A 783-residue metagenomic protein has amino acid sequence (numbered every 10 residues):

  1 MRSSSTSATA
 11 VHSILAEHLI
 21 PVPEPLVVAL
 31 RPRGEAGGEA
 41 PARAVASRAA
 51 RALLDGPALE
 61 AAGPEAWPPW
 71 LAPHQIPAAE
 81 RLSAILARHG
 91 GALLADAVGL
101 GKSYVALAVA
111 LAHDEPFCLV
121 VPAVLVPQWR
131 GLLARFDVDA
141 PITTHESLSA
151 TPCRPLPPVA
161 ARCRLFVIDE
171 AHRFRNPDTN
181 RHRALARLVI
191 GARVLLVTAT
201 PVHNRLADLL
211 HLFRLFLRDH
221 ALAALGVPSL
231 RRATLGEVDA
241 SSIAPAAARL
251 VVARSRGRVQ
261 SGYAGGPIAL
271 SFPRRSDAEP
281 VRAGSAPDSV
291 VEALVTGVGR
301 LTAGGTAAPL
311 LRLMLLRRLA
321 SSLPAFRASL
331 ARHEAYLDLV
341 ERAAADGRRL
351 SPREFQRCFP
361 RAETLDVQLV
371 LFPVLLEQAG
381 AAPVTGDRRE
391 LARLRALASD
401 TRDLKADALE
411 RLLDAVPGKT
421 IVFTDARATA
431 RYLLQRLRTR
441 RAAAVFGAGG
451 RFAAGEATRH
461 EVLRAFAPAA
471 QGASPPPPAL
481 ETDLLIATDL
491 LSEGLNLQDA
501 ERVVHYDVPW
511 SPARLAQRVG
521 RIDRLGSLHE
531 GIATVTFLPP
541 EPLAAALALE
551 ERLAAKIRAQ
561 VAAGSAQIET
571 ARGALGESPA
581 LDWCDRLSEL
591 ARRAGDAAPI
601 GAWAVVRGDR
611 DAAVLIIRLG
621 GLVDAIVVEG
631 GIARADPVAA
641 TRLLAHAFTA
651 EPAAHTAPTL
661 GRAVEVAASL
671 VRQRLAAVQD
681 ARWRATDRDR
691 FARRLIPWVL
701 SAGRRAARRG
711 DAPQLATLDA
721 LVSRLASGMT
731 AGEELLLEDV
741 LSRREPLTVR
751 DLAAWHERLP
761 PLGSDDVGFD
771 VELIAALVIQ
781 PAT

Functional and structural regions predicted by a protein language model:
R2-G91, R164: Charged, low-complexity
I14-L15, L19-P23, G34-P41, A52 (+1 more regions): C-terminal accessory region of SF2 helicases/translocases
S47-P73, E80, G90, K102-L107 (+4 more regions): SF2 helicase/translocase NTPase motor core, specifically the RecA-like lobe 1 inter-motif segment between Walker
G63-L71, A97, V105, V109 (+8 more regions): Conserved Helicase C-terminal RecA-like lobe
R88-A92, E115, R193, G418-K419 (+1 more regions): Pre-Walker A (Motif I) flank of P-loop NTPase domains
I142-F174, D178-G191, L196-A199, L215-F359 (+2 more regions): Inter-lobe coupling linker of SF2 helicases/translocases
H211, N496-D507, A533-T536: A short beta-strand element within the Helicase C-terminal
P512-H529: Conserved SF2 helicase motif VI
